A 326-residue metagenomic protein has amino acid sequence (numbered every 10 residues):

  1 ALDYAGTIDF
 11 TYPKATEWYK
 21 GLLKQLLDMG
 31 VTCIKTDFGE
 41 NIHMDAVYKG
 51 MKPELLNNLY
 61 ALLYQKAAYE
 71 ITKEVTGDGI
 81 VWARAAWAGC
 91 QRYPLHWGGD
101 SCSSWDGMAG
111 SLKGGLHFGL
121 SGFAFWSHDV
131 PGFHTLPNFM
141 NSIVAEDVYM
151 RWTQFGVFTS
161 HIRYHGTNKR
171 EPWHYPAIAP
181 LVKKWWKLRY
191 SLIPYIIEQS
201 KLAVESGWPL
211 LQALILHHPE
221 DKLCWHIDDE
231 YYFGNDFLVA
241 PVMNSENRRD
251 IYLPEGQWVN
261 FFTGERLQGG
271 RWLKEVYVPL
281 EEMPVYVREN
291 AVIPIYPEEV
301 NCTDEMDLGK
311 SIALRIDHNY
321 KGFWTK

Functional and structural regions predicted by a protein language model:
A1-M283, V287-R288, T325: Catalytic-domain carbohydrate-binding cleft regions of carbohydrate-active enzymes
E282-K326: Accessory, solvent-exposed terminal regions and/or long lumenal/extracellular loops of proteins
